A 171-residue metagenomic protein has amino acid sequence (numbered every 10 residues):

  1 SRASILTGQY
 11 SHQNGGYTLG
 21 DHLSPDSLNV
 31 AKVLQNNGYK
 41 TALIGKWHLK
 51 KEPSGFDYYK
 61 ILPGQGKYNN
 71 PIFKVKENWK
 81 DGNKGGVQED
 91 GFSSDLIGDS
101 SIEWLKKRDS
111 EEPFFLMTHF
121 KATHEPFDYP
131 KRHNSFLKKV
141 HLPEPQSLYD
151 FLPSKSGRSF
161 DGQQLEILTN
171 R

Functional and structural regions predicted by a protein language model:
S1-A42, P53-S54, Y58-D81: Active-site segment of extracytoplasmic enzymes that catalyze sulfate/phosphate-ester chemistry
R2, D26-V30, L43, S93 (+3 more regions): Stable alpha-helical elements in mature extracytoplasmic
D21-P25, K50, Q88-D95: Soluble non-cytosolic domains of exported or imported proteins
K46: Active-site glycine-centered loops adjacent to acidic/histidine catalytic or metal-binding residues that shape
K50-K51, E125: Generic structural signal for helix capping and beta-alpha/helix-loop junctions
P53-S54, G98, I102, F115: FAD-dinucleotide binding site
Q65-G91, L105-E112, M117-R171: Active-site-proximal cap/lid insertion segments
